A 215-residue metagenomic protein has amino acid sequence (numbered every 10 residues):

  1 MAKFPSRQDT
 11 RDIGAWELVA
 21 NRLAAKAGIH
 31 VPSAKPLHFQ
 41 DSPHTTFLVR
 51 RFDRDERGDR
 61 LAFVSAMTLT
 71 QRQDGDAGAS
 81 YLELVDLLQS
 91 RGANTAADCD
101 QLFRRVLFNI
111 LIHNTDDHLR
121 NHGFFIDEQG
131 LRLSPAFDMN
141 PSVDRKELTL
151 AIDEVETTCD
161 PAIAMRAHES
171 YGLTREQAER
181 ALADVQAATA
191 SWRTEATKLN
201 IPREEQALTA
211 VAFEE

Functional and structural regions predicted by a protein language model:
M1-G75, F125: Conserved ATP-binding subdomain of kinase catalytic cores across diverse folds
Q8-A27, S80-V143: Conserved kinase catalytic-core segment
Q40-S42, L102, V106, R180-A190: Small/polar glycine-rich anion-binding or flexible loop at a beta-alpha turn
T45-R51, P135, A190-A196: A short beta-strand motif that forms the metal-chelation/ATP-contact edge of phosphoryl-transfer active sites
S65, L69-L87, I126-E176: Catalytic-core segments of enzymes that bind and process phosphorylated/nucleotide-bearing substrates
S90, S170, W192-E215: Regulatory N- and C-terminal appendages and interdomain linkers associated with kinase/kinase-like NTP transferase
E169-Q186, W192-T197: C-terminal structured "cap/appendage" subdomains that terminate the fold
